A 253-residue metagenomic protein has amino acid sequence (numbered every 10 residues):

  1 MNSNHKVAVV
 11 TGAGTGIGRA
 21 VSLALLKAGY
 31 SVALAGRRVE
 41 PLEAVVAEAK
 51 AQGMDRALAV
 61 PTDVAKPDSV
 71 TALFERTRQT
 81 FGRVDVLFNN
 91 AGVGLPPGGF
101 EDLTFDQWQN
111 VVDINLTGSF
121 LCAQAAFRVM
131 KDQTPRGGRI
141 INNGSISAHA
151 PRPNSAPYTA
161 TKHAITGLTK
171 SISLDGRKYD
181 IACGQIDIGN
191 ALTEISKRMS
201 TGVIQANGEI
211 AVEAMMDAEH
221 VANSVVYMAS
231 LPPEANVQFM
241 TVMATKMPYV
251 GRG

Functional and structural regions predicted by a protein language model:
G14-G16: Conserved glycine-rich cofactor-binding loop
Y30-A44: Conserved glycine-rich Rossmann-like NAD(P)H-binding loop of the short-chain dehydrogenase/reductase
P61-L73, F105: The beta1-alpha1 cofactor-binding region of Rossmann-like NAD(H)/NADP(H)-dependent oxidoreductases
G98-F100, Q107-Q109: Substrate-binding pocket helix/loop in short-chain dehydrogenase/reductase
A123, T161: Active-site helix of classical SDR
S145: Residue(s) in the substrate-gating loop at a strand-loop-helix junction that position the organic substrate next
Q185-I186, I204-V250: C-terminal helical subdomain
